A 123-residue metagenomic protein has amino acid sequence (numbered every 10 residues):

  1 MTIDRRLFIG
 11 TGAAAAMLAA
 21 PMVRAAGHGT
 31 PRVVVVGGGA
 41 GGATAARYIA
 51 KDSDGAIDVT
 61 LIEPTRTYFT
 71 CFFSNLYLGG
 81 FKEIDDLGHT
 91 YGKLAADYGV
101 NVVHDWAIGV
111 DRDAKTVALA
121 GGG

Functional and structural regions predicted by a protein language model:
M1-A15: N-terminal secretory signal peptides and thylakoid transit peptides that target proteins across membranes
R5-R6, R47, K115: Basic side chains
A16-G29: A short, basic/flexible loop-to-alpha-helix module at the beginning of a structural domain
A26-H104: Beta1-alpha1 glycine-rich phosphate/pyrophosphate-binding loop at the start of Rossmann-like nucleotide-binding domains
D105-A114: A conserved short coil-to-beta-strand element within the FAD-binding core of flavoproteins
V117-L119: SH3/SH3-like beta-barrel fold
